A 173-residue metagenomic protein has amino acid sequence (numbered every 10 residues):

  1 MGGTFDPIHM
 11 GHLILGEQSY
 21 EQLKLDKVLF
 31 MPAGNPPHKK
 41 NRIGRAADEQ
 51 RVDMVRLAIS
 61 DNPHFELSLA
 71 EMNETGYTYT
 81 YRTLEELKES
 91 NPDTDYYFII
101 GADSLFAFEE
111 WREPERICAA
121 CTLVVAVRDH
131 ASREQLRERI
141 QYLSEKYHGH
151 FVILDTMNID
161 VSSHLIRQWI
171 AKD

Functional and structural regions predicted by a protein language model:
M1-D173: Nucleotidyltransferase catalytic core that binds NTPs
